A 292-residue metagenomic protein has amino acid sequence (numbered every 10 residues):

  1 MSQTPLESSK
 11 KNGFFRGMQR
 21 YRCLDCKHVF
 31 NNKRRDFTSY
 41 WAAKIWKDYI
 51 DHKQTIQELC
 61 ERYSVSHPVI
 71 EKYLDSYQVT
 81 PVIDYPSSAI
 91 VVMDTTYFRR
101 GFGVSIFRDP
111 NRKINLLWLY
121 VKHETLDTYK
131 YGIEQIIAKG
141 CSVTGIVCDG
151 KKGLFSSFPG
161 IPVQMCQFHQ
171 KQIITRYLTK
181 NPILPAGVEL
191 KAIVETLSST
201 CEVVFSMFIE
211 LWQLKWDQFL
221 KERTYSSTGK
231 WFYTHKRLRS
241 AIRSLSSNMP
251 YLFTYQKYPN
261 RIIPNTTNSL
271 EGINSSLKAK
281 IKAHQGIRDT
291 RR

Functional and structural regions predicted by a protein language model:
M1-R34: Short, conserved DNA-binding cores of transcription-related domains
F15, V29, V65, V69-K152 (+3 more regions): RNase H-like nuclease fold core
R20, K27-H28, N32-R35, A42 (+4 more regions): Acidic/histidine-rich catalytic cores and adjacent linkers of DNA breakage/strand-transfer/modification proteins
R22, H67-K72, I161-C166, H284: Core catalytic machinery and nucleic-acid-binding channels of phosphodiester-processing enzymes
K53-Q54: Residue-level signal for the short linker/turn that defines the boundary of a DNA-recognition helix
E58-Y63: Short alpha-helical "recognition helix" segments of helix-turn-helix
G145-K191: Conserved beta-strand -> loop -> alpha-helix junction used to position metal-binding or nucleic-acid-contacting
